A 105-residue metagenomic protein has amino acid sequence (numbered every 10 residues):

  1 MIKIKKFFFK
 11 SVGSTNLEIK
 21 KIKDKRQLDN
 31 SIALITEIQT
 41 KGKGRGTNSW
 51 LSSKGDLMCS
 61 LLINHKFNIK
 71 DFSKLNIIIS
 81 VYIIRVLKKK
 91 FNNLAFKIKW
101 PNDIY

Functional and structural regions predicted by a protein language model:
M1-L94: N-terminal lobe of the biotin/lipoate ligase/transferase fold
K99-W100, Y105: Glycine- and Gly-Pro-enriched alpha-helical subdomains that act as flexible, kink-prone "lid/hinge" or packing modules
